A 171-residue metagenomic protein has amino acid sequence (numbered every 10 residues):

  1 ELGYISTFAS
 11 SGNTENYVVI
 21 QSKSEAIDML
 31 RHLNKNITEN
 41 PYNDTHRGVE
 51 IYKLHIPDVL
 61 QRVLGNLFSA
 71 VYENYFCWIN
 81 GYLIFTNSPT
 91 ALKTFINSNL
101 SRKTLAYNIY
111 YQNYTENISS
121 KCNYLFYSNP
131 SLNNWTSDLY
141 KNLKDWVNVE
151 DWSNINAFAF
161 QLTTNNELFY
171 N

Functional and structural regions predicted by a protein language model:
E1-N171: Signature of soluble extracytoplasmic/periplasmic domains of secreted precursors and cell-surface proteins
